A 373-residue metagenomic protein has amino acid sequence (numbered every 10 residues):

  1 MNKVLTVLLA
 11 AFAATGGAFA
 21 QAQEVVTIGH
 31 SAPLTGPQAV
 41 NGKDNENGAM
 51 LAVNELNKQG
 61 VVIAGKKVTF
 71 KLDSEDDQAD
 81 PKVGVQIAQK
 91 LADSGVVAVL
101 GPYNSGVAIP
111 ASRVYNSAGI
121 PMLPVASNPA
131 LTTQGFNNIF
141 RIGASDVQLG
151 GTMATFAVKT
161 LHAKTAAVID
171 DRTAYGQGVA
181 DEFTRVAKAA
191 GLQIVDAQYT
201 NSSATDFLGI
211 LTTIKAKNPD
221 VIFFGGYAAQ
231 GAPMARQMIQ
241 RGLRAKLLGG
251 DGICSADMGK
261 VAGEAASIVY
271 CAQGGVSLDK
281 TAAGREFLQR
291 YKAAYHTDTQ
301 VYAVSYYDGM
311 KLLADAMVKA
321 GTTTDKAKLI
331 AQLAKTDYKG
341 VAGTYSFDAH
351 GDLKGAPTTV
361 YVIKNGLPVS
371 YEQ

Functional and structural regions predicted by a protein language model:
N2-L9, A20-Q373: Extracytosolic ligand-binding ectodomains
A14-A20: C-terminal segment of classical bacterial N-terminal signal peptides
